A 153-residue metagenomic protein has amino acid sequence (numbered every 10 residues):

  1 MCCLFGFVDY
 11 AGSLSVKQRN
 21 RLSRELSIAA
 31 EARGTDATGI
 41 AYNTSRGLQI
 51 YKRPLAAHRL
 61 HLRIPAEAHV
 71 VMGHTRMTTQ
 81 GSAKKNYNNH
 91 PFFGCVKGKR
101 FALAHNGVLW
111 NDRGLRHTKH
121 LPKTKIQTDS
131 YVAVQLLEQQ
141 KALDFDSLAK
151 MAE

Functional and structural regions predicted by a protein language model:
M1-E153: Conserved short alpha-helical segments that host acidic/polar catalytic motifs at enzyme active sites
